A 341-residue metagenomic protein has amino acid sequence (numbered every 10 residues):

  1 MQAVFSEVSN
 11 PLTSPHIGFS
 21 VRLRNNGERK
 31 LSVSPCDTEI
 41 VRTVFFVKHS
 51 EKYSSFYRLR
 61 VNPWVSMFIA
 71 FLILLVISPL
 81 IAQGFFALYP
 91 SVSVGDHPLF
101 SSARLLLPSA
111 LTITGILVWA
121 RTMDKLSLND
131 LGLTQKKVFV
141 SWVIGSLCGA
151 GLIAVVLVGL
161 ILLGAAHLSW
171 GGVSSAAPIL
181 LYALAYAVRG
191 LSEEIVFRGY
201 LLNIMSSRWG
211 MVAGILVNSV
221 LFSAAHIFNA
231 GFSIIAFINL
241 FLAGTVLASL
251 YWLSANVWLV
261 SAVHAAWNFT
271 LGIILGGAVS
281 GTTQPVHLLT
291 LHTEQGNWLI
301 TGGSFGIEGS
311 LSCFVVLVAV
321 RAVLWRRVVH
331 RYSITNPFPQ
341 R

Functional and structural regions predicted by a protein language model:
F5-L128, G272-R341: N-terminal, membrane-interfacial amphipathic/helix-forming hydrophobic leader that caps and precedes the first
P11, G27, D37-F46, I81-R104 (+4 more regions): Juxtamembrane helix-loop-helix connectors linking adjacent transmembrane helices in multi-pass membrane enzymes
L106-T114, A176-A183, I238-L242, V315: Membrane-embedded alpha-helical segments of multi-pass membrane proteins, especially the transmembrane helices
A154-V156, Y186, G210-I227, L240-G244: Small-polar-interrupted transmembrane alpha-helices in polytopic inner-membrane proteins
A165-G172, A225-I234: Membrane-interface helix caps and helix-loop-helix hairpins in membrane proteins
S192-V217, S249-N256: Membrane-interface helix/loop boundary segments of multi-pass membrane proteins
L221-F222, N239, V263-N268: Transmembrane alpha-helical core residues of multi-pass small-molecule transporters, especially secondary transporters
